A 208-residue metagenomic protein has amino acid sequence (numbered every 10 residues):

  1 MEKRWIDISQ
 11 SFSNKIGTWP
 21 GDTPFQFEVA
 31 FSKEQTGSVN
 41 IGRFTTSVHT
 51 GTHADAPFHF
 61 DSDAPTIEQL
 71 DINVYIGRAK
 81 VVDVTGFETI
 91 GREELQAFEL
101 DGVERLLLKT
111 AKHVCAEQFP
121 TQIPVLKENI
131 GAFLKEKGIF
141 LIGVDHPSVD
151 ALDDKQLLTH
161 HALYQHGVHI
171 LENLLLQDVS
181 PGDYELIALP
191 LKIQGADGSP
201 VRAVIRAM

Functional and structural regions predicted by a protein language model:
M1-M208: Active-/binding-site microenvironments in catalytic and ligand-binding cores
